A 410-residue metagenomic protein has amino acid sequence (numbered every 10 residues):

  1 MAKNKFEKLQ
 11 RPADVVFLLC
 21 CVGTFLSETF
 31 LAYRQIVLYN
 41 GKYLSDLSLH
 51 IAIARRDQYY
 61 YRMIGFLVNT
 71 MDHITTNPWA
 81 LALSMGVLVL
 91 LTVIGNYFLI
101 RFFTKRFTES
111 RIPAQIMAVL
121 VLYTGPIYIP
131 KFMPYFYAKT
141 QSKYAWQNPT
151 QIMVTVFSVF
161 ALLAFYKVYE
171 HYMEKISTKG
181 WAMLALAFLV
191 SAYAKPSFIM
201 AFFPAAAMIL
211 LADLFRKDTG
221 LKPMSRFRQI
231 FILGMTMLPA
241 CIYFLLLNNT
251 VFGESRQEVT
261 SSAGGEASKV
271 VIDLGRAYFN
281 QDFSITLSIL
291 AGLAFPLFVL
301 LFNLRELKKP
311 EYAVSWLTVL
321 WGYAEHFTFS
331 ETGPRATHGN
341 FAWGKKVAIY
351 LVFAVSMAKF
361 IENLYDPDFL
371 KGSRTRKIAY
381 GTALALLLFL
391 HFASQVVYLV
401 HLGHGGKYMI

Functional and structural regions predicted by a protein language model:
M1, F202-M237: Perimembrane helix-loop-helix junctions
M1-F30, T108-Q115: Start-transfer (signal-anchor) and selected internal transmembrane alpha helices of multi-pass inner/ER membrane
D46-G86: Short hydrophobic/aromatic helix or loop-helix immediately within or flanking a transmembrane segment in polytopic
L83-S110, Q115-I116, F160: Transmembrane-helix motifs of polytopic, lipid-linked glycan transferases
I116-V168, G339-I349: Membrane-interface micro-motifs in multi-pass membrane enzymes
F165-L189: Short hydrophobic alpha-helices at membrane interfaces in multi-pass membrane enzymes
G180-P196, F202, A207: Membrane-interface alpha helices of multi-pass inner-membrane proteins
L238, F252-I410: Transmembrane helical bundles and short interhelical boundary loops of multi-pass, membrane-embedded
